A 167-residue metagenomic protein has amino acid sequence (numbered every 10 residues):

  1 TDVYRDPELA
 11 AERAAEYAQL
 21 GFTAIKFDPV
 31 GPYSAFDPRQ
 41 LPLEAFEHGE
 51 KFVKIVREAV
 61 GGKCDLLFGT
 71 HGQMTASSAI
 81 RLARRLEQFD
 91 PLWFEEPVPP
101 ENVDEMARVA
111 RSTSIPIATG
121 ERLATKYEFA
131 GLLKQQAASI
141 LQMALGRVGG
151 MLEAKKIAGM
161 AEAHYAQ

Functional and structural regions predicted by a protein language model:
T1-V3, A166-Q167: Proteins with a high burden of low-complexity, intrinsically disordered sequence enriched in S/T/G/P/A and R, requiring
D2-S112: Metal-dependent enolase-superfamily TIM-barrel catalytic cores that perform enediolate-based chemistry
R84, D90-W93, P99-Q167: Shared catalytic-loop signature of beta/alpha-barrel
